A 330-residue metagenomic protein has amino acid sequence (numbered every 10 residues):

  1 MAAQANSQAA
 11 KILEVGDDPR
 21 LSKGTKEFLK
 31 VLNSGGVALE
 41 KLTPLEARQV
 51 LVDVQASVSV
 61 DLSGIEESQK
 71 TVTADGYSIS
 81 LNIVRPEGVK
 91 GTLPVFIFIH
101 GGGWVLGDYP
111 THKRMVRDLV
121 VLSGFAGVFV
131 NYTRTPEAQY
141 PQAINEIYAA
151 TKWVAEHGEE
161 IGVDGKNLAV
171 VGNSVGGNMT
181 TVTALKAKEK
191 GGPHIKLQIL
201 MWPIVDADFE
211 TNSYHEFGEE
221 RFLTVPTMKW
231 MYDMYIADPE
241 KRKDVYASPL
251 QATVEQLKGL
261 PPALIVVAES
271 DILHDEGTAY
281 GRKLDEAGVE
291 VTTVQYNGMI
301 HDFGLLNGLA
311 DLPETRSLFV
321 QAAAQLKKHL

Functional and structural regions predicted by a protein language model:
A5: Extended, charge-enriched "interface" segments that sit outside catalytic cores
Q8-L42, V50-V52, A56-S59, S68-L330: Alpha/beta-hydrolase superfamily serine-hydrolase fold, recognizing
G64-E66: Residues that act as N-cap/strand-start positions at coil-to-secondary-structure junctions
